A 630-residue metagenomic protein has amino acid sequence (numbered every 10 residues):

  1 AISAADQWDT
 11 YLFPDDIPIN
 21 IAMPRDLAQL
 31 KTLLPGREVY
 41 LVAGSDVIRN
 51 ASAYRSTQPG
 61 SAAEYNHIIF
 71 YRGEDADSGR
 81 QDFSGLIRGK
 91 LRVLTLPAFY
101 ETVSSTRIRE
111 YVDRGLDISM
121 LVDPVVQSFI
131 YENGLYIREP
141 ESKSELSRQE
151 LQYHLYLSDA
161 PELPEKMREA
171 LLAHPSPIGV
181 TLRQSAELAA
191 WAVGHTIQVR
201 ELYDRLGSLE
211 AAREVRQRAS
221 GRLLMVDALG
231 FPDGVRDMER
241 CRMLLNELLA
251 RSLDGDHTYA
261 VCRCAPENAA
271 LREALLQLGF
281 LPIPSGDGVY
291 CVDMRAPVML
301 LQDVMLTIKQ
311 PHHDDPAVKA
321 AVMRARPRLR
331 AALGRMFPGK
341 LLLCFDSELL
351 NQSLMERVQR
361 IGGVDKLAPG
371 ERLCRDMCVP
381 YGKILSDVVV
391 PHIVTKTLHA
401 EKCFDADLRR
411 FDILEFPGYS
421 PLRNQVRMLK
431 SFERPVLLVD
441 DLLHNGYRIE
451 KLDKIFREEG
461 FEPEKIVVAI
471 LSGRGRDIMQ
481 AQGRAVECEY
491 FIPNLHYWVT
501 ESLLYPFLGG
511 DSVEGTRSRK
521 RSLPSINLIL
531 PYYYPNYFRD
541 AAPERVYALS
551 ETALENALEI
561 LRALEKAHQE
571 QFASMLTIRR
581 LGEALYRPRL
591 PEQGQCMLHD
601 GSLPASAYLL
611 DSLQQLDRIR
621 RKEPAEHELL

Functional and structural regions predicted by a protein language model:
A1-R148: Nucleotidyltransferase catalytic core that binds NTPs
I2-A4, Y54-A63, S78-R88, L271-L281 (+2 more regions): Short, aromatic/basic amphipathic alpha-helical patches
S142-P175, G179-A189: Short amphipathic alpha-helix that is part of the acyltransferase structural core
E150-L157, Q198, G207, D227 (+1 more regions): PRPP-associated nucleotide enzymes
L188, A192-A228, F404: Conserved acyl-donor/pantetheine-binding loop and adjacent beta-alpha core of acyl/acetyltransferases and related
G207-E210, L223-F231, R236-L253, Q277 (+1 more regions): Conserved acetyl-CoA-binding loop-helix of GNAT-fold acetyltransferases
L224, S252-P266, E464-K465: Conserved GNAT acetyl-CoA-binding A-motif
G230-D233, V261-R272: Conserved beta-strand-loop-alpha-helix junction that forms the acyl-donor binding cleft
